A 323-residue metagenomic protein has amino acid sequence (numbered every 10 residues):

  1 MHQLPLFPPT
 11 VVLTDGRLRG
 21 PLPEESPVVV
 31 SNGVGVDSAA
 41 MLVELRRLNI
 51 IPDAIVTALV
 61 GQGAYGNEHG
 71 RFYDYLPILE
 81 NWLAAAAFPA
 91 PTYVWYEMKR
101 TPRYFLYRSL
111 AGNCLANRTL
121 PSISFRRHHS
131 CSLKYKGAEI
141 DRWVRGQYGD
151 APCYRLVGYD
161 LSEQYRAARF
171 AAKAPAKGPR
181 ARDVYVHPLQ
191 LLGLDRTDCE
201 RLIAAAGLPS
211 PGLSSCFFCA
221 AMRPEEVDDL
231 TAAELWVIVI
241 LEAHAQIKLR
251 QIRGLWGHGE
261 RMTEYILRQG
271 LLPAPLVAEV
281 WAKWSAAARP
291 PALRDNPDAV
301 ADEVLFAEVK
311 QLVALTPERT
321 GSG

Functional and structural regions predicted by a protein language model:
H2-G323: Nucleotide-activated chemistry modules centered on ATP-dependent adenylation/adenylyltransferase
